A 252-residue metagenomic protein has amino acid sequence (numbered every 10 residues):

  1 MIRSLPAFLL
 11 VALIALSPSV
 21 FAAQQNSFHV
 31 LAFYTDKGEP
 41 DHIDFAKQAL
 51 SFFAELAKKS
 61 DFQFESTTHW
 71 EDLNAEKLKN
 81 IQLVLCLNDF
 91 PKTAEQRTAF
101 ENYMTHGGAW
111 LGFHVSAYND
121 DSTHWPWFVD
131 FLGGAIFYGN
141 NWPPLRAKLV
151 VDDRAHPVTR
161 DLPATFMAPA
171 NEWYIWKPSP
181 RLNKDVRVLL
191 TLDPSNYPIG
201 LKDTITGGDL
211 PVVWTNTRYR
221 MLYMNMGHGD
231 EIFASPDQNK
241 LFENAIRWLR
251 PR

Functional and structural regions predicted by a protein language model:
M1-L5: Positively charged n-region of N-terminal signal peptides that target proteins for export
P6-S17: Bacterial N-terminal signal peptides
A23-Y34, F52-E55, K59-F62, S195-V212 (+1 more regions): Extracellular ligand-binding/catalytic regions of CAZymes and related secreted enzymes and adhesion modules
S27-D120: Helical hinge/lid and interdomain linker segments adjacent to catalytic or ligand-binding clefts that mediate domain
Q48, F52, E95, A99 (+4 more regions): Extracytoplasmic/secreted proteins, especially bacterial periplasmic and envelope-associated proteins
T67, L189-T191, M224: Hydrophobic residues at beta-strand termini and immediately following loops that shape nucleotide-binding pockets
F90-L162: A glycine-rich, often tryptophan-bearing local segment used as a flexible ligand/cofactor-contacting loop or short
Y138-R218: Catalytic beta-strand/loop cores that center a nucleophilic Ser/Cys/Thr and support acyl-enzyme chemistry
